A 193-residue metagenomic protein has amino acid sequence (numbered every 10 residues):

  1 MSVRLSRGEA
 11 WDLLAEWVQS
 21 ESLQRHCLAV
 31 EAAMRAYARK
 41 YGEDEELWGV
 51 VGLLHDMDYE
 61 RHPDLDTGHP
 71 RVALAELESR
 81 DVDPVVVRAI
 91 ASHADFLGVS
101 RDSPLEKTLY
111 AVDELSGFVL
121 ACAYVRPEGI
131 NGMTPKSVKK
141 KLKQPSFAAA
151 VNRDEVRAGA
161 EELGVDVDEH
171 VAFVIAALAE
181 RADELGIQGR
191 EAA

Functional and structural regions predicted by a protein language model:
M1-L65: Acidic/His-rich, divalent-metal-binding segments that scaffold phosphate/diphosphate chemistry
S2-L5, E43, V82, M133 (+3 more regions): Short coil/turn linker and secondary-structure boundary residues
L5, E9, R25-A29, G68 (+5 more regions): Conserved active-site and cofactor/substrate-binding residues in soluble primary-metabolism enzymes
W11, A15, L28-E31, R35 (+6 more regions): Predominant activation on well-ordered alpha-helical scaffold segments within soluble catalytic domains
V18, P135-K136, K143-G189: C-terminal binding/interaction regions
Y41-P145, R157: Divalent metal-dependent catalytic cores for phosphoryl transfer on phosphate-bearing substrates
G49, R88-I90, R153, V171 (+1 more regions): Short loop/turn and capping residues at structural boundaries
P84, D102, R181-A193: Glycine-rich, Lys/Arg-enriched anion-binding loops that position phosphate/diphosphate groups for phosphoryl
